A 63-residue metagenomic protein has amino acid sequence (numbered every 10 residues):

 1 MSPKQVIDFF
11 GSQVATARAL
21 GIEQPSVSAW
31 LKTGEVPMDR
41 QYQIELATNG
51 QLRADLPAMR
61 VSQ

Functional and structural regions predicted by a protein language model:
M1-A15, A19, N49-M59: A short, Lys/Arg-rich alpha-helix, primarily the initiator
A17, S28, E45: Alpha-helical and His/Cys-centered functional microenvironments
I22-E35: Recognition helix of helix-turn-helix/homeodomain-like DNA-binding domains that insert into the DNA major groove
V36-D55: DNA major-groove recognition helix of helix-turn-helix/homeodomain DNA-binding modules
V61-Q63: Charged low-complexity stretches with an acidic bias
